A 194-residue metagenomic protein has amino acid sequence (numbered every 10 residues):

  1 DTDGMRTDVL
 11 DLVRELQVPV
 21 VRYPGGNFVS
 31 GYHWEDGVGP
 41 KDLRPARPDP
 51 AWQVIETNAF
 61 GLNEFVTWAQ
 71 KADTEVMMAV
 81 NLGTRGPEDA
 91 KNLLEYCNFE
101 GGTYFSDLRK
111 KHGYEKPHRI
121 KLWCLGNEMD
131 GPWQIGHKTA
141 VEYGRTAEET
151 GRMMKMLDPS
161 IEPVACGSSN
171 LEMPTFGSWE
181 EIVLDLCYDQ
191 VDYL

Functional and structural regions predicted by a protein language model:
D1-W179, L184-Y193: Non-catalytic accessory regions flanking glycosidase/transglycosidase catalytic cores in CAZymes
